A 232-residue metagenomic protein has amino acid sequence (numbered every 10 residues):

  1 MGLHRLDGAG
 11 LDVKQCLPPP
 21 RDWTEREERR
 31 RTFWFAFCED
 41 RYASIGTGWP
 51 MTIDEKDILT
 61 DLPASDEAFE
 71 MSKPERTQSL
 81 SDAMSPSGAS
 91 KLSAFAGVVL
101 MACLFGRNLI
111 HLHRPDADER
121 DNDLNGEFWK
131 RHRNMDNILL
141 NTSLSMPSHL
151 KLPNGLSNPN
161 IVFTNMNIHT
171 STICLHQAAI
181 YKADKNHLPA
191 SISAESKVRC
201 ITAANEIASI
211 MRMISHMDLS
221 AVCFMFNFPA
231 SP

Functional and structural regions predicted by a protein language model:
M1, H132, L139, M166-T170 (+1 more regions): Alpha-helical transition-metal enzyme core signature, strongest for iron centers
M1-L92, G106, I110-K130, N137-S157 (+2 more regions): Acidic, Ser/Thr-rich, low-complexity intrinsically disordered regions in fungal proteins
R31, F35, L100, N165-N167 (+1 more regions): Residue register of alpha-helical TPR repeats
K56-I58, E67, G97-V99, T164 (+1 more regions): Structural beta-strand/beta-sheet cores of well-ordered domains, especially the beta-sheet scaffolds that support
K91, G97-L104: A hydrophobic membrane-anchoring alpha-helix module
F95, S157-A178, A194-N205, D218-P232: Amphipathic alpha-helical protein-interaction segments enriched in hydrophobic
V98, W129-H132: A conserved active-site cap/scaffold subdomain adjacent to cofactor or substrate pockets
